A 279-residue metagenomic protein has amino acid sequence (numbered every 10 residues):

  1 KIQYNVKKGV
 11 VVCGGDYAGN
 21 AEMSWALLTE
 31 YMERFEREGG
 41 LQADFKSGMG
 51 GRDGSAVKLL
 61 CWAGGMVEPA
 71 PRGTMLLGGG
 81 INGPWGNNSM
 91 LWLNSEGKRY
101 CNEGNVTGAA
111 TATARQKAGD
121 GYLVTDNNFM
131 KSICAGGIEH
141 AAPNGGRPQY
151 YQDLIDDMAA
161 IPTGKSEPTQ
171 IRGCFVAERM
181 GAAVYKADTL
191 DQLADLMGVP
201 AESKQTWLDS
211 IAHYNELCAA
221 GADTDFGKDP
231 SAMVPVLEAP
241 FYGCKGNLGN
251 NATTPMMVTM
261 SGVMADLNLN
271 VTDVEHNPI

Functional and structural regions predicted by a protein language model:
K1-Y4, A220: Feature captures the FAD/FMN-dependent oxidoreductase FAD-binding
Y4-G78: Glycine-rich loop(s) and the adjacent beta-strand/alpha-helix scaffold that form part
N5-K8, G86-N88, A118-D120, V274-I279: Short coil/turn connectors at secondary-structure junctions
K7-G9, C13-D16, A63, S95-E96 (+4 more regions): Fold-independent oxyanion-binding glycine-rich loops and adjacent beta-strand/coil segments at enzyme active sites
A43-G50, R179-A183, M197, V258: Hydrophobic alpha-helical scaffolding
S47, G80-G83, T113, N250-G262: Short Gly/Pro-enriched turn/cap motifs at secondary-structure boundaries
V57-L59, M66-V199: An anion/pyrophosphate-binding glycine-rich loop and adjacent beta-alpha core in soluble alpha-beta enzymes
T189, P200, K204-I279: A glycine-rich dinucleotide-binding beta-alpha-beta segment and adjacent secondary-structure elements that constitute
